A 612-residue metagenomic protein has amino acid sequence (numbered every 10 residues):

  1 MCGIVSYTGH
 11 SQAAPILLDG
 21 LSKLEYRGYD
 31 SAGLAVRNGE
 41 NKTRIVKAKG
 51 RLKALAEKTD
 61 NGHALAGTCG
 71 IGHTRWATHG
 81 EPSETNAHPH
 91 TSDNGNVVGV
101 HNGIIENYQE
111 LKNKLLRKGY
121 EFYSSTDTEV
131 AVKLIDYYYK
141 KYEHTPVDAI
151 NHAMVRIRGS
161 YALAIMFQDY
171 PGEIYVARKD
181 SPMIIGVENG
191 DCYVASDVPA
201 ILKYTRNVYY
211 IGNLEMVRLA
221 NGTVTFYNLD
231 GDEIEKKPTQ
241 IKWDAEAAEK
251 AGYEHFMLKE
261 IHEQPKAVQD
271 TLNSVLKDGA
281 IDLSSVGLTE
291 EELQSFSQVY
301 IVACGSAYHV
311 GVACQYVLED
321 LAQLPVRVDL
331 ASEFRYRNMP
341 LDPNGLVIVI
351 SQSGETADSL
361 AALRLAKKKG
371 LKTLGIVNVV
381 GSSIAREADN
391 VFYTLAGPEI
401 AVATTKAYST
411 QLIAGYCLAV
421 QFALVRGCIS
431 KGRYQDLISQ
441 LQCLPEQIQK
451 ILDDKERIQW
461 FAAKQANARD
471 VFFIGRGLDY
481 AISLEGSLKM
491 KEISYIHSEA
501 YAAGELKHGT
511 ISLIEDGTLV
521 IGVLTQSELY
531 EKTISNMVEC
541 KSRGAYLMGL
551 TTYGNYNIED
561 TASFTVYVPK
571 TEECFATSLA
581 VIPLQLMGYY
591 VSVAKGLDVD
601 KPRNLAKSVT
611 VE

Functional and structural regions predicted by a protein language model:
M1-E254, E263-S295, Y336, K431 (+3 more regions): Conserved short alpha-helical segments that host acidic/polar catalytic motifs at enzyme active sites
I4, G99, I165, V176 (+6 more regions): Structural beta-sheet core signal
T68, G72-T85, V275-E291, C314-I350 (+2 more regions): Glycine-rich oxoanion-binding loops at beta->alpha junctions
D127-V130, V310, C314, T410-G415 (+3 more regions): Catalytic-loop motifs flanking and including active-site residues across diverse enzymes
Q264-V268, L272-Y300, N390-L519, S592-E612: Active-site phosphate/pyrophosphate-binding segments
Q294-C443, V523-P569, M587, K595: Glycine-rich phosphate-binding loops that contact phosphosugars or nucleotide phosphates
Y546, T561, T571-E612: Generic C-terminus detector
